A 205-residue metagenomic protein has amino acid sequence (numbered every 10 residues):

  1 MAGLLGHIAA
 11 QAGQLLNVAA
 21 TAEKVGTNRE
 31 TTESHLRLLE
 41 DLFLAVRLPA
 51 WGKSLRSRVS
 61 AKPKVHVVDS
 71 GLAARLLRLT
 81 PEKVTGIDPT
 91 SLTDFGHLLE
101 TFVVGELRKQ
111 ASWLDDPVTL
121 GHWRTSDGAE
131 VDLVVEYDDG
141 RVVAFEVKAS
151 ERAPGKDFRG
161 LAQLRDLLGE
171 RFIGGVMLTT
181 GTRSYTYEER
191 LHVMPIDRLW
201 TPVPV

Functional and structural regions predicted by a protein language model:
M1-V142: Accessory nucleic acid-recognition modules appended to NTPase machines
S112-W113, Q163-R171: Arginine/glycine-rich "motif VI" loop of SF2 helicases in the C-terminal RecA-like domain
T119, G174, R190-H192: Conserved beta-strand segments of alpha/beta enzyme cores
R124, L178-T179: Short beta-strand/turn micro-motifs composed of small residues that flank or help shape donor/cofactor-binding pockets
V134, V143-R152: Active-site ExK catalytic segment of metal-dependent nucleases
G140-V142, E170-G174: Short glycine-/polar-rich loops that comprise or flank the Walker A/P-loop and associated switch/sensor motifs
E151-L161: Active-site-adjacent loop/helix micro-motif of nuclease/hydrolase catalytic cores
T180-V205: Domain-level recognition of nuclease-like catalytic cores that cleave nucleotide substrates
